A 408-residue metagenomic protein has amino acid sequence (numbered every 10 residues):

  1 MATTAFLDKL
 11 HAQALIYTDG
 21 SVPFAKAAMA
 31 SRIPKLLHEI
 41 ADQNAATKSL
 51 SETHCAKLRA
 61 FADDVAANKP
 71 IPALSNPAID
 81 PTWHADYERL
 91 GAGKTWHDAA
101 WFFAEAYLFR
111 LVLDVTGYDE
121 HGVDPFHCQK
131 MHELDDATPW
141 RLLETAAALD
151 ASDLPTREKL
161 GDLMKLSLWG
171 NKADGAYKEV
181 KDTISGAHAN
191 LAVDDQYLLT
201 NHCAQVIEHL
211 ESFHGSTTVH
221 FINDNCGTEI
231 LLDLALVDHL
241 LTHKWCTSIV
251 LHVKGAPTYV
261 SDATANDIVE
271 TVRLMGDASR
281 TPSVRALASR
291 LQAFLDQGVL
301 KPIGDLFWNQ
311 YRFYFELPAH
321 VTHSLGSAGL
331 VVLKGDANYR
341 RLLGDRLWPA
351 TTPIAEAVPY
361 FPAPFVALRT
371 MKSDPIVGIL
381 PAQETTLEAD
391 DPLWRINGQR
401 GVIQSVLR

Functional and structural regions predicted by a protein language model:
M1-S216, Q399, Q404-R408: Non-catalytic accessory regions outside enzyme or core folds
L7-Q13, Y17, V253-G255, D262-R408: C-terminal functional extensions of proteins
A99-F103, N223-L231, G255-T258, D336-R341: Gly/Ser/Thr-rich loops at beta-strand to alpha-helix junctions that form or flank small-molecule/cofactor-binding
R110-V112, N223-G227, L306, R369-K372: Short, flexible loop/turn elements at secondary-structure junctions
V206-H209, H239, A319-G326: Short amphipathic alpha-helices and their capping/turn segments at secondary-structure boundaries
T218, C246-V250, P364: Residues at the starts of beta-strands that form the adenosine-phosphate
T218-H220, G329-L330: Structural motif
T228-V250: Histidine-anchored nucleotide/phosphate-binding helix
